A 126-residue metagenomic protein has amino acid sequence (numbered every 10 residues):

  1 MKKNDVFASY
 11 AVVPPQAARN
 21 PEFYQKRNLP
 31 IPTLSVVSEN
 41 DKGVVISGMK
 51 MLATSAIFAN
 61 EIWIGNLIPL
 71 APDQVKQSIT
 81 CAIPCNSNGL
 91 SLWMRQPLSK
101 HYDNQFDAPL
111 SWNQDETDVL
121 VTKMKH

Functional and structural regions predicted by a protein language model:
M1-A8: Hydrophobic alpha-helical hairpins/lids featuring a short glycine-rich hinge
Y10, P15-H126: FAD-binding core of flavoproteins
